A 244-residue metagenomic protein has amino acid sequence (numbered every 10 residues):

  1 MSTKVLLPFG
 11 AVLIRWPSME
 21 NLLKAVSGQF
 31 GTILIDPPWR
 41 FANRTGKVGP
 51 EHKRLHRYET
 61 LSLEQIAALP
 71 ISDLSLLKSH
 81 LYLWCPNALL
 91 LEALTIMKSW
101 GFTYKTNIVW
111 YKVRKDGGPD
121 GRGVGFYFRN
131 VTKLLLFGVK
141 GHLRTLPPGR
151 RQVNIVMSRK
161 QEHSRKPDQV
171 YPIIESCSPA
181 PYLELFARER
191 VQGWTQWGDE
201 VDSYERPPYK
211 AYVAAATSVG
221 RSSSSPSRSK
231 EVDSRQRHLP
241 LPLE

Functional and structural regions predicted by a protein language model:
M1-E244: Class I S-adenosyl-L-methionine-dependent methyltransferase catalytic core
